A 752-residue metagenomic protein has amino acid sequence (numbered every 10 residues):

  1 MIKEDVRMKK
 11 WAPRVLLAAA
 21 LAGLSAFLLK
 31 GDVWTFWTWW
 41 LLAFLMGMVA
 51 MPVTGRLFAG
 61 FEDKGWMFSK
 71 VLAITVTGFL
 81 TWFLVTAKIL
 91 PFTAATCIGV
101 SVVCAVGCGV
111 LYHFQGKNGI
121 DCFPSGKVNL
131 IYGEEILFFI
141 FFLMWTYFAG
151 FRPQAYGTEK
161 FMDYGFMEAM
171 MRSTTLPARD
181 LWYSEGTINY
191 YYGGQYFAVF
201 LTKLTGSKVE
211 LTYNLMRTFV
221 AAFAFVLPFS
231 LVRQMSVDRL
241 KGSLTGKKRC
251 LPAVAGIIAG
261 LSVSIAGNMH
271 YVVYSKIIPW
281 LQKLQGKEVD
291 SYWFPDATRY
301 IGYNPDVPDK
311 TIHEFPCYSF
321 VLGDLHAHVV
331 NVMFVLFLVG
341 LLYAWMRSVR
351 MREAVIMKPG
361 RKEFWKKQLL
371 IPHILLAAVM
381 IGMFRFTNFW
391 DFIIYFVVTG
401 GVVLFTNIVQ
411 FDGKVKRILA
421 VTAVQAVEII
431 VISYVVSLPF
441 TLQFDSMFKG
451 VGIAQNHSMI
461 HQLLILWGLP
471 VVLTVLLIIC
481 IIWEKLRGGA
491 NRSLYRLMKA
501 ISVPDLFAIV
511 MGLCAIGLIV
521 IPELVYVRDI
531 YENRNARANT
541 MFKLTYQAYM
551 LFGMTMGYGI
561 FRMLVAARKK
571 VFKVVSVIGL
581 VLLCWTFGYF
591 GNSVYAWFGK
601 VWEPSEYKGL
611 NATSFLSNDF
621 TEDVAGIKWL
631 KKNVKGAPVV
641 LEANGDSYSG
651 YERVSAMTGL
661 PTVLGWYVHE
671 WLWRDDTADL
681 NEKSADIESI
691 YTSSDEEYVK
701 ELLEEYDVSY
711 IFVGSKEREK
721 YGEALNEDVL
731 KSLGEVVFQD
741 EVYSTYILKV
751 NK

Functional and structural regions predicted by a protein language model:
I2-M8, P52-S69, L80-F83, V110-K127 (+6 more regions): Membrane-interface junctions at the ends of membrane-embedded or membrane-associated helices
I2-N129, Y434-K485, C514-P522, Y526: Membrane-embedded, hydrophobic transmembrane alpha-helices
I2-S25, L45, L90-Y147, S236 (+6 more regions): Start-transfer (signal-anchor) and selected internal transmembrane alpha helices of multi-pass inner/ER membrane
F27, F151-R152, M162, M269-H313 (+3 more regions): Transmembrane helical bundles and short interhelical boundary loops of multi-pass, membrane-embedded
V33-W37, L41, G126-I136, I140-F337 (+3 more regions): Active-site lumenal/periplasmic loops and adjacent helix-entry segments of GT-C-fold, multi-pass membrane
S319-L322, L375-T387: Membrane-interface alpha helices of multi-pass inner-membrane proteins
F334, D391-V402: Transmembrane-embedded, aromatic-rich helix segments that form part of the hydrophobic channel/pocket engaging
G591-K752: Extracytoplasmic
